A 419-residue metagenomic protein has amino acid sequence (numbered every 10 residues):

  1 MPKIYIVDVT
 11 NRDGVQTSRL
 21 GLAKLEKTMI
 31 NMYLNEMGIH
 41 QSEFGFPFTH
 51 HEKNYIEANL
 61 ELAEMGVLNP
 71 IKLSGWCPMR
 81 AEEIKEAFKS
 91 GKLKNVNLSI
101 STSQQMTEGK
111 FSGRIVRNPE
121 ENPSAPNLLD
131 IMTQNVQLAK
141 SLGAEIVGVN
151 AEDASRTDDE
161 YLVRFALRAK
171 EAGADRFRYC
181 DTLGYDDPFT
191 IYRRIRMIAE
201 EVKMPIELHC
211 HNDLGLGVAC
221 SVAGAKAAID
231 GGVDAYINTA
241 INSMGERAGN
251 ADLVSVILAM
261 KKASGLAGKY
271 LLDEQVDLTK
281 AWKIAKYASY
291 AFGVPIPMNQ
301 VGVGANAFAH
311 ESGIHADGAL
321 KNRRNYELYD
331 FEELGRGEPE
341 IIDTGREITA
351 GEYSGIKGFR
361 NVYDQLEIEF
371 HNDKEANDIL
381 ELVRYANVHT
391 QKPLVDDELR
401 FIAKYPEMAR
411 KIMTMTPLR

Functional and structural regions predicted by a protein language model:
K3-I4, D8-T10, L258, A267-R419: A mid-to-C-terminal "edge-of-domain" accessory segment
I4-I6, D13-Q41, E61-L68, A81-M204 (+1 more regions): Alpha/beta enzyme core
R19-E26, P47-H51, G75, M79 (+10 more regions): Catalytic cores of large soluble enzymes that bind and process phosphate-bearing ligands
Q41-G45, K72-G75, G148-N150, R178 (+2 more regions): Short catalytic-loop micro-motif centered on adjacent basic/acidic residues
F46-H50, C77-A81, I100-Q104, A151-S155 (+3 more regions): Active-site-proximal loop/turn and secondary-structure-junction residues that shape catalytic pockets, frequently
H51-M65: Glycine-rich loop at the start of a catalytic domain that most often binds anionic cofactors/ligands
N54-E57, E108-K110, E160-L162, F189-I191 (+4 more regions): Short secondary-structure transition/capping segments
D186-Y326: Catalytic alpha/beta core domains of metabolic enzymes, predominantly
